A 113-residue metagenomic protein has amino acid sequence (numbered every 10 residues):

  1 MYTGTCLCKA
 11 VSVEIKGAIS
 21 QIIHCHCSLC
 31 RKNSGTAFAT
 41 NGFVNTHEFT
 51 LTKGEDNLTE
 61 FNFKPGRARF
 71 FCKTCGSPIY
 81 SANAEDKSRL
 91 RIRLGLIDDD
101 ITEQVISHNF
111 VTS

Functional and structural regions predicted by a protein language model:
M1-S113: A short Gly-Trp-Pro
